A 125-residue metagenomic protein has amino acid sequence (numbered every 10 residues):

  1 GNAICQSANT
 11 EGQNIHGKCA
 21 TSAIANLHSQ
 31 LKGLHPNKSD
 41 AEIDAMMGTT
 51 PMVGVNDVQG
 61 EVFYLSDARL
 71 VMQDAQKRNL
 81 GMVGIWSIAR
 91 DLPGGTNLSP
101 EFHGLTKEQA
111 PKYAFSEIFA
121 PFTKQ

Functional and structural regions predicted by a protein language model:
G1-Q125: Secreted glycan hydrolases and related glycan-binding modules that recognize and/or cleave
